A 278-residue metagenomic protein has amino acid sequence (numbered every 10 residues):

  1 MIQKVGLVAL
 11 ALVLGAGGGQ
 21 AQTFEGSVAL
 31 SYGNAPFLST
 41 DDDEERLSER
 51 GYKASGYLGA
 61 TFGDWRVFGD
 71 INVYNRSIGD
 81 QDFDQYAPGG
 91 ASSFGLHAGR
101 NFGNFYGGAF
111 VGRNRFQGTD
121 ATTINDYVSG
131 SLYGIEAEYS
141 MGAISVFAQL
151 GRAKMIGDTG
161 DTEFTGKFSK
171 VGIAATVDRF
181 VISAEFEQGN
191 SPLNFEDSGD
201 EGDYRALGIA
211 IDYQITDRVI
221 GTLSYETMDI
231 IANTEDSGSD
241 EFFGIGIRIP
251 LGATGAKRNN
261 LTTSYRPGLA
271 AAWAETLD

Functional and structural regions predicted by a protein language model:
M1-A21: Gram-negative bacterial Sec-dependent N-terminal signal peptides
Q20-Q81, W273-D278: Short glycine/proline- and aromatic-enriched beta-strand/turn motifs that initiate or cap beta-hairpins
F24-E25, F62-G69, F102-A109, A143-A148 (+3 more regions): Repeated loop/turn-to-beta-strand initiation elements of outer-membrane beta-barrel proteins
V28-N34, G69-N75, A109-R113, Y139 (+5 more regions): Transmembrane beta-barrel strands of outer-membrane/channel proteins
Y32-E44, S48, N75-F83, N104 (+7 more regions): Gram-negative outer-membrane beta-barrel proteins
R46-A54, N75-S77, P88-F94, N101 (+8 more regions): Residues that define the transmembrane beta-barrel architecture of outer-membrane proteins
L58-F62, A98-F102, Y139-M141, I173-V177 (+4 more regions): Residue-level signature of outer-membrane beta-barrel architecture
N194, Q214, R218-I220, M228 (+1 more regions): Flexible, glycine-rich linker and terminal segments associated with outer-membrane beta-barrel/transport systems
